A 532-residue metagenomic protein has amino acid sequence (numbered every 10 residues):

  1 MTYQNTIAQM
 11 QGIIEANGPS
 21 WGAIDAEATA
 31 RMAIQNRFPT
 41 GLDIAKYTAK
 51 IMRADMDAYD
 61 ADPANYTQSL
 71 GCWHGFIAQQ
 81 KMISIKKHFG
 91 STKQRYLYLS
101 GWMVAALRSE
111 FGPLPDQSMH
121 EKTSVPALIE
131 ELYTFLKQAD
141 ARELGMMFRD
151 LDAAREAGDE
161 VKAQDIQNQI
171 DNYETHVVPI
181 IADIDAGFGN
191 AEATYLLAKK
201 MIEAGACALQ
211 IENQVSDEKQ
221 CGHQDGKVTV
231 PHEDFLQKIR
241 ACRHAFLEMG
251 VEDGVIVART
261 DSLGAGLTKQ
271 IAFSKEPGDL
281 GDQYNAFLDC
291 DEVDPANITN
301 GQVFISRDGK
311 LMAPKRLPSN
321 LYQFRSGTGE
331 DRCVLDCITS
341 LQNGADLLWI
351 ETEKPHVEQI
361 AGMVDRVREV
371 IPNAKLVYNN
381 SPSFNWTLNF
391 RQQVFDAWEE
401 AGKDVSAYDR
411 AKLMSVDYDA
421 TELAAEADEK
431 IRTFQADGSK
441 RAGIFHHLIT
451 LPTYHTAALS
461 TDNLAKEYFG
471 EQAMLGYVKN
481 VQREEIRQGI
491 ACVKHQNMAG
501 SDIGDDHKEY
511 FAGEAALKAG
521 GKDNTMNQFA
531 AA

Functional and structural regions predicted by a protein language model:
T2-L448, D505-A531: Alpha/beta enzyme core
R432-Y510: Substrate-binding cleft of secreted/luminal carbohydrate-active enzymes
